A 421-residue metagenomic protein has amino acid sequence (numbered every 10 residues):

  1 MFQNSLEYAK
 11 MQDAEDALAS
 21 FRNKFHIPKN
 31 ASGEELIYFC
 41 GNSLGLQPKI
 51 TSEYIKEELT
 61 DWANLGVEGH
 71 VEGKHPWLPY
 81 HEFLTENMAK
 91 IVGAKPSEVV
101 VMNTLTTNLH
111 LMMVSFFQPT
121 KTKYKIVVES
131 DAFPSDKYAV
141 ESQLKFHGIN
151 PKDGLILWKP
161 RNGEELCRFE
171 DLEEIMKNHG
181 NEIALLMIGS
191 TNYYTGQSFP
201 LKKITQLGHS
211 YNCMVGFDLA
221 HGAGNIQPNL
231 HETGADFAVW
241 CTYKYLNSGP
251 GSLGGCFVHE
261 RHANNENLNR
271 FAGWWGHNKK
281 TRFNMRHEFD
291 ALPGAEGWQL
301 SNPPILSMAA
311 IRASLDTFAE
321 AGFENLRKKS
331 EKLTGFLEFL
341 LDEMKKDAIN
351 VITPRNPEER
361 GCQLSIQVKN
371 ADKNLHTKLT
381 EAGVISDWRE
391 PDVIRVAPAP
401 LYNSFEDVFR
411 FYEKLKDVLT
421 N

Functional and structural regions predicted by a protein language model:
M1-N421: Pyridoxal 5′-phosphate
